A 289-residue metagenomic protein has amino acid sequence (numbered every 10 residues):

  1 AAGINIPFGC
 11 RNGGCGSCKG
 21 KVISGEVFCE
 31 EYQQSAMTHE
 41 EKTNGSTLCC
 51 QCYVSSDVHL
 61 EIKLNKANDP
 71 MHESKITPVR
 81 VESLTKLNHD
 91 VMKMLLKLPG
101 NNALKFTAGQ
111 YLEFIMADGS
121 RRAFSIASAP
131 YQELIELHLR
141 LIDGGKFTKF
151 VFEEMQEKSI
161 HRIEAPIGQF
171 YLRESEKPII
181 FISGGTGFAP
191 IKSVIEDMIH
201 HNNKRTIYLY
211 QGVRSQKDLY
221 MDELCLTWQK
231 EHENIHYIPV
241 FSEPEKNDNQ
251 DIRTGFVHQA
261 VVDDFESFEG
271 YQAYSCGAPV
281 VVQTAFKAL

Functional and structural regions predicted by a protein language model:
A1-C52, V58, T206, Y210-L289: Reductase modules of NAD(P)H-dependent flavoproteins
S17, D57-H59, Y111, S159-I160: Residue-level marker of beta-strand positions
I23-E26, K63-N65, A117, P166: Short, surface-exposed secondary-structure boundary micro-motifs
M37, N44-K97: Fe-S ferredoxin-like electron-transfer domains and their immediately adjacent linker/connector regions across
E73-I160, V213-S215, V240-P244: Ferredoxin-reductase
G109, G187, A278: Short, conserved phosphate/pyrophosphate- and ester-handling motifs at nucleotide-, phospho-/glycolipid
E164-K177: A short, basic/flexible loop-to-alpha-helix module at the beginning of a structural domain
